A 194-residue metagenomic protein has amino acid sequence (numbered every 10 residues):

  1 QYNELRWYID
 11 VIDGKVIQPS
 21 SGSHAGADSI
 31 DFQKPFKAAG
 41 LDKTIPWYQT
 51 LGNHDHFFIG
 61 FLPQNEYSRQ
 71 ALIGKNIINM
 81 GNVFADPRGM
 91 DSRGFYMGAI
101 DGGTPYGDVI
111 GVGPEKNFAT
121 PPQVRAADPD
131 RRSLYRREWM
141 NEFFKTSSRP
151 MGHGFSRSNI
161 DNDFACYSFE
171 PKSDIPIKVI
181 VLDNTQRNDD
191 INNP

Functional and structural regions predicted by a protein language model:
Q1-Y2, G52: Active-site beta-strand/loop signature of hydrolases that rely on acidic residues for catalysis
W7-N193: Extended active-site neighborhood of metal-dependent phosphoesterases/phosphodiesterases
